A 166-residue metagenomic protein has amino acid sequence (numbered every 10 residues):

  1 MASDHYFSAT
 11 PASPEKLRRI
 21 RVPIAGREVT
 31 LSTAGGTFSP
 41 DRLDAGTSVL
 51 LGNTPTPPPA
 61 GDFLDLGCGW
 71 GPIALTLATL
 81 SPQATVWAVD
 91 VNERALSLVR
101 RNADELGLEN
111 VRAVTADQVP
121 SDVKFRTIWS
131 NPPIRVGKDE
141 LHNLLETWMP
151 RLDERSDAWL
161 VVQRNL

Functional and structural regions predicted by a protein language model:
M1-A25, G36-P40: N-terminal auxiliary segments of SAM/dcSAM-dependent transferases
R27-V29: Well-ordered beta-strand scaffold positions
A34-G52: Conserved SAM-binding loop and adjacent beta-strand
G46-D122, T127-S130, V136: Conserved SAM/SAH cofactor-binding pocket of Class I
I134-R135, Q163-L166: Short "lid" loop at the C-terminus of a central beta-strand within the Rossmann-like core of SAM-dependent
K138-E140: Glycine/threonine-rich flexible loop motifs
H142-E154: A short glycine-rich, Lys/Arg-flanked "PGG" loop and its adjoining helix->strand segment in the class I
R155-V162: Conserved beta-strand signature within the Rossmann-like core of class I S-adenosyl-L-methionine
